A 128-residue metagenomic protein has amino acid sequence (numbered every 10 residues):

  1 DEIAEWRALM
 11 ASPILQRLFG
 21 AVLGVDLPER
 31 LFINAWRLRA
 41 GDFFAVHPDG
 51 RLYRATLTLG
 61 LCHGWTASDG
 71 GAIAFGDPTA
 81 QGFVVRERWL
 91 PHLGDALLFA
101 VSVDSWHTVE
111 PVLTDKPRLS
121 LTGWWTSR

Functional and structural regions predicted by a protein language model:
D1-V22: Non-heme Fe(II)/2-oxoglutarate
I3-R7, T56-L61, W125-T126: Short, Φ-rich (hydrophobic/aromatic) sequence segments
A11, L23-G24, C62, T66: Hydrophobic/aromatic-lined pockets within catalytic cores
G24-N34, D69: A short coil-to-beta-strand element that immediately follows conserved catalytic motifs
W36, P48-L52, L61-G64, S68-R128: Catalytic core of Fe(II)/2-oxoglutarate
R39: Acidic/His metal-coordination segments adjacent to aromatic residues that form catalytic metal sites in metalloenzymes
F43-H47: Charged, often glycine-rich, active-site loop that binds/positions anionic groups
